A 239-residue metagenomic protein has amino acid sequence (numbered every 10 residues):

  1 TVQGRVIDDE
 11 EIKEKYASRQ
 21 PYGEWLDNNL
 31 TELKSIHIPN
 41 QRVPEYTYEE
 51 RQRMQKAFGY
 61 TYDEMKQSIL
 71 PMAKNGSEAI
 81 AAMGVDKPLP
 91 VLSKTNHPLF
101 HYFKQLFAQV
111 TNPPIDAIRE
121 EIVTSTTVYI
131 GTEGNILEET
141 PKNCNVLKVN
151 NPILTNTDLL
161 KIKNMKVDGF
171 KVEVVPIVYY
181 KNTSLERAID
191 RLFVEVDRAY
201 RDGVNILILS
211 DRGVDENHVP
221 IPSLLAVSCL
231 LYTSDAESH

Functional and structural regions predicted by a protein language model:
V2, H239: Active-site or pore-adjacent capping/gating segments
Q3-Y179, S184-L192, D197, R201 (+1 more regions): Extended, highly charged accessory segments
S184, G203-A226: Conserved structured catalytic cores and adjacent interaction surfaces of nucleotide-binding/hydrolyzing enzymes
V196, L224-L231: Generic structural signal for well-ordered alpha-helices, preferentially at hydrophobic/aromatic core positions
Y232-E237: Conserved small/polar residues in nucleotide/adenosyl-binding loops
